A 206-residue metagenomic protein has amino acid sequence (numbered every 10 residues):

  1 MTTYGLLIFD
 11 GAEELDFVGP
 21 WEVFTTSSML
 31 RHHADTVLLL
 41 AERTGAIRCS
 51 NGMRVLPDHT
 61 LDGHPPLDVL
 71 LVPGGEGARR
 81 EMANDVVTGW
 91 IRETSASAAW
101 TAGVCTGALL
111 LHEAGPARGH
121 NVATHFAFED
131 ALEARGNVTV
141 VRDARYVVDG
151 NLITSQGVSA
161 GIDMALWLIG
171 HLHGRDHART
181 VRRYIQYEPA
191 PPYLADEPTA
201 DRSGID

Functional and structural regions predicted by a protein language model:
M1-T101, A108-E113, R118, D130 (+3 more regions): Extended, subdomain-level signal for the structured scaffold at the beginning of enzyme domains
G103-V104, I153: Short, flexible segments with low predicted structural confidence
T124-F126: Class I SAM-dependent methyltransferase SAM-binding "motif I" and its flanking Rossmann-like core
D143-N151: Glycine/charged-rich beta-loop-alpha catalytic/anionic-binding loops adjacent to active sites
N151-G157: A short glycine-threonine-serine/GTX helix/turn-capping micro-motif
